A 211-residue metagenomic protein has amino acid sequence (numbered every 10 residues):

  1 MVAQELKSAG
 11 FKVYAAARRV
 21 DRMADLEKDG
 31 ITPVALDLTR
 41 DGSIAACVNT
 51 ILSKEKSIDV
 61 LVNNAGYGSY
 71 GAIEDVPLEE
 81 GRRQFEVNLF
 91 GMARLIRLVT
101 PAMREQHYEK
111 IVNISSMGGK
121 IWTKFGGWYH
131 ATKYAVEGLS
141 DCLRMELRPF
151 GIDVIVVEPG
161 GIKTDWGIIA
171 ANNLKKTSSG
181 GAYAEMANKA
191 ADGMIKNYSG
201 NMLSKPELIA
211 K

Functional and structural regions predicted by a protein language model:
M1-Y14: Canonical Rossmann dinucleotide-binding motif of NAD(H)/NADP(H)-dependent dehydrogenases/reductases, specifically
K28-G42: Rossmann-fold cofactor-recognition segment
T50-N63, S69: A glycine-rich helix->loop->beta "capping" turn within Rossmann-like NAD(P)(H)-dependent oxidoreductase domains
A72-I73, E80-R82: Substrate-binding pocket helix/loop in short-chain dehydrogenase/reductase
I96, T132-A135: Active-site helix of classical SDR
S116: Residue(s) in the substrate-gating loop at a strand-loop-helix junction that position the organic substrate next
P149-N201: C-terminal beta-strand-loop-alpha-helix "lid" module of Rossmann-like NAD(P)-dependent dehydrogenases
